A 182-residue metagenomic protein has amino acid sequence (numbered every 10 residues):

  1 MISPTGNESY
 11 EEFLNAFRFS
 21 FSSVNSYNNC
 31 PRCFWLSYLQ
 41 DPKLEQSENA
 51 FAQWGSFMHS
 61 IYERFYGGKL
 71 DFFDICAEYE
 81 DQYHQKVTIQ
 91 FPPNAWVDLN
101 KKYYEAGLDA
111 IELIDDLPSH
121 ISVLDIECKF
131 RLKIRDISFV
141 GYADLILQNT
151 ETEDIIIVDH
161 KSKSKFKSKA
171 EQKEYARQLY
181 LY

Functional and structural regions predicted by a protein language model:
M1-Y10: Accessory/regulatory regions of helicases
I2, A16-N29, I137-Q148: An acidic intrinsically disordered interaction segment
E11-A16, R32-L44, Y83-V87, I157 (+1 more regions): Short amphipathic alpha-helical segments and their helix-coil junctions
F19, Q53-F57, K102, E174-R177 (+1 more regions): Generic recognition of stable, solvent-exposed alpha-helical segments in well-folded globular domains
F21-L70, Y104, E127: Nuclease catalytic cores
Q46-A50, A95, L99, K167-E174: Conserved aromatic-histidine-acidic binding/catalytic patches
F57-K129, K133: A non-catalytic, helix-rich entry segment at domain boundaries
C128-Y182: Mg2+/Mn2+-dependent nuclease catalytic core
